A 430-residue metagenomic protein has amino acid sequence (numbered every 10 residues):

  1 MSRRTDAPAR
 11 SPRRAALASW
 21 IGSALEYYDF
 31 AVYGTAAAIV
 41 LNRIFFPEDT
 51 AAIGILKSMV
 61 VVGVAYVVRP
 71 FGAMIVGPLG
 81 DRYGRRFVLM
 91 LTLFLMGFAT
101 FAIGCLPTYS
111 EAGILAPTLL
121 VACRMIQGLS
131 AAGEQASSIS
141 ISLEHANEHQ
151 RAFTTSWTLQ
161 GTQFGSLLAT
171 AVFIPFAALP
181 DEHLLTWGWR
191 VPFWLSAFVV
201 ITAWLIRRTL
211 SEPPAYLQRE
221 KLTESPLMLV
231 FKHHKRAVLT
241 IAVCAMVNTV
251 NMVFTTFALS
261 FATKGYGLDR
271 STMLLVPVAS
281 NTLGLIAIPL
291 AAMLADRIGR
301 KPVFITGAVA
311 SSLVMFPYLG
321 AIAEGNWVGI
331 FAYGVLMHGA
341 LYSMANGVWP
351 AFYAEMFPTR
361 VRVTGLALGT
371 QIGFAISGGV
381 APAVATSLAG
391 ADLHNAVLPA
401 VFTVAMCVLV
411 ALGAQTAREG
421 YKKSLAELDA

Functional and structural regions predicted by a protein language model:
G34-T35, K235-G284, G378-P382: Extracytoplasmic gate region of multi-pass secondary transporters
A37-F71: Extracellular/periplasmic helix-loop-helix junction of adjacent transmembrane segments in MFS-like secondary
A73-G84, I288-G299: Helix-to-loop junctions at the C-terminal end of transmembrane segments in multipass secondary transporters
R82-F94, R297-A308: Cytoplasmic membrane-interface "Motif A"-like loop-to-helix N-cap segments of 12-TM Major Facilitator Superfamily
F94-G113, A310-G325: C-terminal ends and interior cores of transmembrane alpha-helices in multi-pass membrane transporters/permeases
A152-A177, G369-A381: Glycine-rich segments within core transmembrane alpha-helices of 12-TM secondary carriers
A203-L210, F352, V404-A430: Multi-pass alpha-helical transporter architecture, strongest for 12-TM Major Facilitator/SLC carriers used
P302-V348: C-terminal transmembrane helical hairpin of 12-TM major facilitator-type secondary transporters
